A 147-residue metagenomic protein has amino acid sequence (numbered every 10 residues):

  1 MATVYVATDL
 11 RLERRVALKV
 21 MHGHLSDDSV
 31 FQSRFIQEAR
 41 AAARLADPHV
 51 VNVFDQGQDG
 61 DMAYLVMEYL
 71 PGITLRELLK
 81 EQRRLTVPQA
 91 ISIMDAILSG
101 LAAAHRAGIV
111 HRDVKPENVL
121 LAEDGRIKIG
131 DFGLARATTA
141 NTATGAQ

Functional and structural regions predicted by a protein language model:
T3: Conserved N-lobe ATP-binding subsite of Hanks-type protein kinase domains, especially the beta3 VAIK lysine
T8-R15: Conserved N-lobe loop of protein kinases adjacent to the ATP-binding glycine-rich P-loop
H22-R44: AlphaC helix of the eukaryotic protein kinase fold
D27-V30, E123-Q147: Activation segment of protein kinases
Q56: Activation-segment/catalytic-loop signature of the eukaryotic protein kinase fold
G60-T74, L78: Conserved short submotifs of the Hanks-type protein kinase catalytic core that shape the nucleotide-binding pocket
I93-M94: Activation segment signature within eukaryotic-like protein kinase domains
I97-I109: Protein kinase catalytic-loop region centered on the HRD/HxD motif
